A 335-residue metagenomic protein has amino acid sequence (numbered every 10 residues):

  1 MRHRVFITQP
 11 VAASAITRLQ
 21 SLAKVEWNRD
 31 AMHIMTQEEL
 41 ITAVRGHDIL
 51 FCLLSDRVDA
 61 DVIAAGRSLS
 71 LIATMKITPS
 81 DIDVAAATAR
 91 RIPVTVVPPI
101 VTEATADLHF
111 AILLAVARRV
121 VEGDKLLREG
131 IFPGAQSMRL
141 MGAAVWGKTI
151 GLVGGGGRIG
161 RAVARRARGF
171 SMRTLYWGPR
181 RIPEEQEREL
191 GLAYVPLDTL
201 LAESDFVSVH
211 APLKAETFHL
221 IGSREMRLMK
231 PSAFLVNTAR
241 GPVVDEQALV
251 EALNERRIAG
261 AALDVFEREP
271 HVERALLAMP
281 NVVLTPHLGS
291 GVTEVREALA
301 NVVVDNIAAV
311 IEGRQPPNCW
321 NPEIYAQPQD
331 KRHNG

Functional and structural regions predicted by a protein language model:
M1-H47, S171, L175, I311 (+1 more regions): N-terminal glycine-/charge-rich "phosphate-binding" loop or analogous flexible N-terminal tail
I7, L152-V153: Hydrophobic Val/Ile/Leu positions in short beta-strands of Rossmann-like dinucleotide-binding domains
N28-D30, M75-K76, I92-E103, G178 (+2 more regions): Short beta->alpha connector loops at strand-helix junctions that form conserved, small/polar/Pro-enriched
H47-R128, G142-A143: Phosphate/diphosphate ligand-binding glycine-rich loop within oxidoreductases
V58-I63, R181-A275: Rossmann-like adenosine-cofactor binding region
R90, P99-T149, R158, A162-R165 (+3 more regions): Phosphate-binding beta-alpha-beta segment of Rossmann-like dinucleotide-binding domains, i.e., the NAD(P)
G169-E187: NAD(P)-binding Rossmann-fold cofactor-contacting core
S223, S232-G335: Rossmann-like dinucleotide-binding domain for NAD(H)/NADP(H)
